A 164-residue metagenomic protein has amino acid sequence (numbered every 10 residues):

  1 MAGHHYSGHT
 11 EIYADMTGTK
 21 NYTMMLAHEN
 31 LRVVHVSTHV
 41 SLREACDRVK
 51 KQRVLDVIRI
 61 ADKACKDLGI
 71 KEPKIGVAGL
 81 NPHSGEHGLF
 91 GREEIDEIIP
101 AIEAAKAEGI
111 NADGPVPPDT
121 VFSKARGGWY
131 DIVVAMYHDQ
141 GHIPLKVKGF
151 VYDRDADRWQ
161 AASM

Functional and structural regions predicted by a protein language model:
M1-E93, E103-M164: Anion-binding alpha/beta catalytic cores of soluble intermediary-metabolism enzymes, centered on
I98, I102: Anionic-ligand binding region
